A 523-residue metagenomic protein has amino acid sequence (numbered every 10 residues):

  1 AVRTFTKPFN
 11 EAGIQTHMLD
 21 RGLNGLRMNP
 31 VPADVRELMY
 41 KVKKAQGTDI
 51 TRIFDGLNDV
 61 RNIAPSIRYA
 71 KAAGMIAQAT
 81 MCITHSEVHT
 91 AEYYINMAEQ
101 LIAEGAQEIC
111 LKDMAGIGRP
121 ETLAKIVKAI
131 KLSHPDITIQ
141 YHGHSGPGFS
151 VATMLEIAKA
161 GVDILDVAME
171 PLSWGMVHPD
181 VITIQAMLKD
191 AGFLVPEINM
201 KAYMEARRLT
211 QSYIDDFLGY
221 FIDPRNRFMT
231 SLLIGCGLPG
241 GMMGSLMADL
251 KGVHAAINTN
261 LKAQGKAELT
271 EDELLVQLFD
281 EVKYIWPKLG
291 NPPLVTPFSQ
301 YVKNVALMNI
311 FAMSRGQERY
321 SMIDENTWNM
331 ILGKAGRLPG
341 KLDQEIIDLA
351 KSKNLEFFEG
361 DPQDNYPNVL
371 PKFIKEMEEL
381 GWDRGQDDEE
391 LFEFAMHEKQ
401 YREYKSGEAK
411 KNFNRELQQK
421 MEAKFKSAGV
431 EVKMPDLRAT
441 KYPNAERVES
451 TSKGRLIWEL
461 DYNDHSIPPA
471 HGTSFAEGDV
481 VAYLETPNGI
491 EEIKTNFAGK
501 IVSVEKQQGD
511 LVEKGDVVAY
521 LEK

Functional and structural regions predicted by a protein language model:
A1, F228-L233, G237-E446: Terminal or standalone catalytic/regulatory effector modules within metabolic enzymes and repeat proteins
A1-M97, A115-G116: Active-site beta->alpha loop and helix N-cap motifs at the rims of alpha/beta catalytic domains
I53, D113, A160-V177: Glycine-rich phosphate-binding active-site loops on the catalytic face of alpha/beta enzymes
I53, I109, G161, I184 (+1 more regions): Conserved, mostly hydrophobic/aromatic
E92-A98, P147-D163: Catalytic cores of alpha/beta
S173-I198: C-terminal helical cap(s) of enzyme catalytic domains, especially alpha/beta-barrels
K433-Y483, I490-E492, A498: Acidic, low-complexity mobile loops and tails
P468, S503-K506, L511: Exposed loop and linker-edge segments at protein-protein interfaces
